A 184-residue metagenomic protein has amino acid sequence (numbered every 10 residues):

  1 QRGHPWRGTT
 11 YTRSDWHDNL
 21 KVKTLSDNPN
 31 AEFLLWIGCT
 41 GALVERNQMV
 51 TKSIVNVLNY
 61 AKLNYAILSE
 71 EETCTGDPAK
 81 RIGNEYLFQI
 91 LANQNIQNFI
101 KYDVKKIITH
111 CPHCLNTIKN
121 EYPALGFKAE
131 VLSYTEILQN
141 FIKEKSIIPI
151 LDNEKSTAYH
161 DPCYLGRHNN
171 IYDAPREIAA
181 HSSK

Functional and structural regions predicted by a protein language model:
Q1-H110, L115-Y122: Iron-sulfur-cluster electron-transfer modules
N30-E32, D103-V104, K128, I150 (+1 more regions): A general structural motif
I37, S133-T135, D161: Short, structured patches in soluble enzyme cores that scaffold and shape functional sites
M49-T51, E121-A124, S146-I147, Y172-P175: Short, glycine/charged-enriched secondary-structure capping and boundary segments
N64, E130-L132, K184: Conserved beta-strand segments of alpha/beta enzyme cores
P112-H113, E136-I137, P162-Y164: Histidine- and/or cysteine-centered catalytic micro-motif in compact active-site loops
L125-N153: Short, flexible loop segments at boundaries between secondary-structure elements
I142-K184: Redox cofactor-anchoring modules in respiratory/redox and cofactor-processing assemblies
